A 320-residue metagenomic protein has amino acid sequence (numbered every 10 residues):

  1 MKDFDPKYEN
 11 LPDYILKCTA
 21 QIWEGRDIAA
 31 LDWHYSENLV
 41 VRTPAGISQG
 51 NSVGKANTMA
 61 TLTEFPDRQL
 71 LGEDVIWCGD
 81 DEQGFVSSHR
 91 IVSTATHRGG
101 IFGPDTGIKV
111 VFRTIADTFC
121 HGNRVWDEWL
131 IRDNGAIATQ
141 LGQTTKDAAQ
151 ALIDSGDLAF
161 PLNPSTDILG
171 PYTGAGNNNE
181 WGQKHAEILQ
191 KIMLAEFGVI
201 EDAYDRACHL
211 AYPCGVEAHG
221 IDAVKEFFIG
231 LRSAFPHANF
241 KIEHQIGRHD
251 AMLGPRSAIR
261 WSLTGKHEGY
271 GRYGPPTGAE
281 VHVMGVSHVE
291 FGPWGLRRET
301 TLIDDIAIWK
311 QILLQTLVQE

Functional and structural regions predicted by a protein language model:
M1-E320: C-terminal and inter-domain tail/linker signature
